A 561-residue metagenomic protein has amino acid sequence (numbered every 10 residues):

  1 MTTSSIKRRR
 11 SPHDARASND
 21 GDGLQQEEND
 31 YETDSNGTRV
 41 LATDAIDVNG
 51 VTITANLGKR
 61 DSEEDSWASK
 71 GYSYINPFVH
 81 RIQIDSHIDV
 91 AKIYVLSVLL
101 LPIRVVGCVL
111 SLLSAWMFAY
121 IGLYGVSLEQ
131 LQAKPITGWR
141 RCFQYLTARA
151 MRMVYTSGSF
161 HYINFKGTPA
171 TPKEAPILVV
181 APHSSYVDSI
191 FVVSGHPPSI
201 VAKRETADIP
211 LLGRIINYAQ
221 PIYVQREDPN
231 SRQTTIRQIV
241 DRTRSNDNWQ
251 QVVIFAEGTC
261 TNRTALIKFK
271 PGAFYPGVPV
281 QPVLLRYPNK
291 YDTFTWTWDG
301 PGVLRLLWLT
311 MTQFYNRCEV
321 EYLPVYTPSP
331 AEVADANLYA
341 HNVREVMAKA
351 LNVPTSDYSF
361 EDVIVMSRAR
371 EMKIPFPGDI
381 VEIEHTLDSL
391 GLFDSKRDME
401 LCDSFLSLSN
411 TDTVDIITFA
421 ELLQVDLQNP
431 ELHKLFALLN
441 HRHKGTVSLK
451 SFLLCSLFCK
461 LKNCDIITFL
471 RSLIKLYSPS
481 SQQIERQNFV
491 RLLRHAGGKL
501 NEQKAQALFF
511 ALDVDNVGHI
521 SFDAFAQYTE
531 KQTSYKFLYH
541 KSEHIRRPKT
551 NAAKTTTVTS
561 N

Functional and structural regions predicted by a protein language model:
T2-I88: Extended, low-complexity, polar regulatory segments
V79-A115: Membrane-interface recognition of transmembrane alpha-helix starts, especially the cytoplasmic loop-to-helix transition
S97-V98, M153, L178, I215 (+14 more regions): Alpha-helical recognition domains of nuclear gene-regulatory proteins
W116-A150, T156-G158, T171-P229: Catalytic core of membrane glycerolipid acyltransferases/transacylases, capturing the structured, soluble-facing
K203, L211-R237, R244, R286-Y315 (+3 more regions): Conserved, structured regulatory domains from eukaryotic proteins
P210-Y218, N248-Q251, G258, N262-H341 (+2 more regions): A cross-family acyltransferase "interaction/gating" segment
Q281, Y315, R344-L351, G518-T555 (+1 more regions): Structured partner-binding subdomains within large eukaryotic complex subunits
S389-T413, I417-Q424, N429-L457, I467-R486 (+2 more regions): Primarily EF-hand calcium-binding motifs
